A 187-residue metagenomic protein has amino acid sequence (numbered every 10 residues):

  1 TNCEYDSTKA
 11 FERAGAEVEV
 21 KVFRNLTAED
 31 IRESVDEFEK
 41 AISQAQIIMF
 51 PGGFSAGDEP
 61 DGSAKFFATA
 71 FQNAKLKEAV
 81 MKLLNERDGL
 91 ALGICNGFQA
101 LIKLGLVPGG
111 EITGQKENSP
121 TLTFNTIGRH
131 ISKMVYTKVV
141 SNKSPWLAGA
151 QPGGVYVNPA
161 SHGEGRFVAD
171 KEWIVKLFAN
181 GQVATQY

Functional and structural regions predicted by a protein language model:
T1-I94, F98-G109, G114-E117, T121-S132 (+3 more regions): N-terminal beta1-alpha1 cap of cysteine-dependent amidohydrolase-like domains
K9-A14, M134, V139-Y187: C-terminal and late-domain segments of enzyme folds
